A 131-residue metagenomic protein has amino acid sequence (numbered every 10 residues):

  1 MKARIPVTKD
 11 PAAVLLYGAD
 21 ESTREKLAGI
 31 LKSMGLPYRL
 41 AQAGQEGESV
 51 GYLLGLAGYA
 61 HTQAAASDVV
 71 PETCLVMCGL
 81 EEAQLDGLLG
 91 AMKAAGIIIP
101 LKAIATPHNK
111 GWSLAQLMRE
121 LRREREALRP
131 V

Functional and structural regions predicted by a protein language model:
M1-L56: N-terminal, charge-rich interaction modules
M1-T8, H61-D68, K93: Short, flexible, solvent-exposed loop/turn segments with mixed acidic/basic and small polar residues
A12-L16, L31, V70-M77, L88: Short, structured motif recognition centered on aromatic/hydrophobic residues
G18-E21, C78-E82: Short, flexible beta-strand-to-coil junctions
E25-G29, L36-L40, L80, Q84-V131: Helix-rich interaction surfaces within compact, conserved domain-sized segments that mediate assembly or partner
E46-V76: Short, intrinsically disordered low-complexity segments
